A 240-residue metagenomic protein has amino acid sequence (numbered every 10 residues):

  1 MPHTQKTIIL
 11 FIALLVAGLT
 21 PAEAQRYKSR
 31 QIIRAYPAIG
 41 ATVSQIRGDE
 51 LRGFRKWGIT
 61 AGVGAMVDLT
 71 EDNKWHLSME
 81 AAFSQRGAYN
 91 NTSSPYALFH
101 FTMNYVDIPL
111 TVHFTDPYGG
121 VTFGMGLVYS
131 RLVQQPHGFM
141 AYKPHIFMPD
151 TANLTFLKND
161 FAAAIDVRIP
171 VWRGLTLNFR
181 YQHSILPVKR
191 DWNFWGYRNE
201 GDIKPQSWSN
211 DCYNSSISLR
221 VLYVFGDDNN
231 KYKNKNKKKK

Functional and structural regions predicted by a protein language model:
Q31-A35, R55-I59, T102-V106, L157-A163 (+1 more regions): Residues that define the transmembrane beta-barrel architecture of outer-membrane proteins
P37-A41, I59-V67, A81-F83, I108-F114 (+4 more regions): Residues on the lipid-exposed face of transmembrane beta-strands in outer-membrane beta-barrel proteins
T42-G62: Surface-exposed strand-loop-strand hairpins of Gram-negative outer-membrane beta-barrel proteins
T42-I46, S84-A88, S130-Q134, Q182-V188 (+1 more regions): Structural signature of outer-membrane beta-barrel domains
R47-G53, Y89-Y96, Q135-P144, K189-W195 (+1 more regions): Outer-membrane beta-barrel translocator domains and adjoining extracellular loop/strand segments of Gram-negative
R47-R52, S93-F99, M148-N153, K204-S209: Extracellular loop and loop/strand-boundary signature of outer-membrane beta-barrel proteins
D72-L77, G119-V121, R173-F179, D227-K231: Repeated loop/turn-to-beta-strand initiation elements of outer-membrane beta-barrel proteins
I169, D211-K240: Outer-membrane beta-barrel "beta-signal"
